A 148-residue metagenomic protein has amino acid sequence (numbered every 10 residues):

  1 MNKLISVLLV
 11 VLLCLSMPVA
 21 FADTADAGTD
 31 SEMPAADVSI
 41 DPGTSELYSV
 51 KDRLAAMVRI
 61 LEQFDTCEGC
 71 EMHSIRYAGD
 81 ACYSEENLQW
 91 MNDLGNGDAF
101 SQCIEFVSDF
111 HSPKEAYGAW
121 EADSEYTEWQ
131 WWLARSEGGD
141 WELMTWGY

Functional and structural regions predicted by a protein language model:
N2-A22: Sec-dependent N-terminal signal peptides of Gram-positive bacterial secreted proteins and lipoproteins
P18-Y117, E121-E125: Flexible low-complexity loop/turn motifs enriched in small/helix-breaking residues
Y126-Y148: Short beta-strand edge/turn micro-motifs at domain boundaries
